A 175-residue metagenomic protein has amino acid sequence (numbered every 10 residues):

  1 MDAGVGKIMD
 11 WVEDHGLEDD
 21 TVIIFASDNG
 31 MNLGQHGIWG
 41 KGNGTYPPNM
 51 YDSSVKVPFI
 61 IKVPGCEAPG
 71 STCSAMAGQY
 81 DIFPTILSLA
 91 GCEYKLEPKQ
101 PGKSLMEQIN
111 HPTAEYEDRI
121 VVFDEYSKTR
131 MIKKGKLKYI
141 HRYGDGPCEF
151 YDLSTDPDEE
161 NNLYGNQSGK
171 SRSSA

Functional and structural regions predicted by a protein language model:
M1, M50, T72-Q79, P98 (+1 more regions): Aromatic-acidic/polar surface patches that form glycan- and anion
M1, N32, I82, L163-A175: Long, internal low-complexity/basic segments
M1-I8: Alpha-helical packing segments of well-folded alpha/beta enzyme cores
D10-E67, S74, G78: Histidine-centered active-site microenvironments of extracellular/periplasmic hydrolases and transferases
E13-L17, Y94-E97, R172: Structural helix-adjacent loops and short alpha-helical linkers that scaffold large soluble proteins
M31-G37, K41-G42, E67, A75-F83 (+2 more regions): C-terminal cap/loop subdomain of S1 sulfatases and analogous C-terminal strand-loop tails that border
S71-S74, L163-G165: Short, solvent-exposed loop/turn segments at secondary-structure boundaries
